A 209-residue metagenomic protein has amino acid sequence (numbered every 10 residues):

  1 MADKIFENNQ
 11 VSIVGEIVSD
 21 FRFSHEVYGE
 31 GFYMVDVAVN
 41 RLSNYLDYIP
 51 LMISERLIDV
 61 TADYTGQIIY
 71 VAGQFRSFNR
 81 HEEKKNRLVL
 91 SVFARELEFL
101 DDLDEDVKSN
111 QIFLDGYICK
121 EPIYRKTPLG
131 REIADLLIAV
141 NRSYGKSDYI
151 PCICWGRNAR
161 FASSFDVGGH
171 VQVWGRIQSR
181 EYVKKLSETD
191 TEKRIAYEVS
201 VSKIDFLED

Functional and structural regions predicted by a protein language model:
M1-D209: Single-stranded nucleic acid-binding surfaces, predominantly the OB-fold ssDNA-binding core
